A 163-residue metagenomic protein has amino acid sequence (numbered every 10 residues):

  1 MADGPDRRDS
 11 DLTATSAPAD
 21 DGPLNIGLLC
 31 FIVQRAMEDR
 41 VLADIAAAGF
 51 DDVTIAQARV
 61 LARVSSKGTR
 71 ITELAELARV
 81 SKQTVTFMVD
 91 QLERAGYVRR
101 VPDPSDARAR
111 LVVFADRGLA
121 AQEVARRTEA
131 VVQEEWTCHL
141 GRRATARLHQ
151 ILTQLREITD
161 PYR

Functional and structural regions predicted by a protein language model:
M1-D52: N-terminal leader segment of winged-helix/HTH proteins
G4-D6, T13, D90-T153: Charged, amphipathic alpha-helical coiled-coil/dimerization segments
L28, R59, R147-Q150: Amphipathic alpha-helical interaction segments
I32, A36, T86-F87, Q150: Alpha-helical macromolecular-interaction surfaces
V33, M37-R40, D44, A78 (+2 more regions): Alpha-helical linker/hinge and terminal dimerization helices associated with HTH transcriptional regulators
M37, K82, A107-R110, T159: Non-catalytic interaction surface on structured domains
D39-T84: N-terminal helix-turn-helix DNA-binding core of bacterial DNA-binding proteins
